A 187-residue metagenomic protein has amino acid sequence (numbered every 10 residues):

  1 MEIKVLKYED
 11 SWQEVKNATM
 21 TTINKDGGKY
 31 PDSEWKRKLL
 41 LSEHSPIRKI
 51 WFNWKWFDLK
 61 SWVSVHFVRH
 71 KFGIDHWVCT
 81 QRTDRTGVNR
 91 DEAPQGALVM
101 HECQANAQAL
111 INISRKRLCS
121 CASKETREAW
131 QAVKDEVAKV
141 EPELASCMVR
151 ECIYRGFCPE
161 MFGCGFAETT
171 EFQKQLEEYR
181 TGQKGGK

Functional and structural regions predicted by a protein language model:
M1-K187: Family-specific signature for flavin-dependent thymidylate synthase
